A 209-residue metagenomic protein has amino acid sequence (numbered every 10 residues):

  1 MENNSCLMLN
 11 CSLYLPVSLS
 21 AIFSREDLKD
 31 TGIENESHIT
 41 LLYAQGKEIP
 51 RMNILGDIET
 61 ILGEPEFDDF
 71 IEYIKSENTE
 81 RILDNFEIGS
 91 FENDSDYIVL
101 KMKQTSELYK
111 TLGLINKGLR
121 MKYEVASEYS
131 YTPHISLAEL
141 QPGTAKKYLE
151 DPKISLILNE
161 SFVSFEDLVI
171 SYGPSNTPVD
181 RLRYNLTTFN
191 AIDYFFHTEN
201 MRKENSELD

Functional and structural regions predicted by a protein language model:
M1-D209: Histidine-dependent nucleotide/RNA phosphoesterase domain, centered on the 2H-phosphoesterase fold with its duplicated
